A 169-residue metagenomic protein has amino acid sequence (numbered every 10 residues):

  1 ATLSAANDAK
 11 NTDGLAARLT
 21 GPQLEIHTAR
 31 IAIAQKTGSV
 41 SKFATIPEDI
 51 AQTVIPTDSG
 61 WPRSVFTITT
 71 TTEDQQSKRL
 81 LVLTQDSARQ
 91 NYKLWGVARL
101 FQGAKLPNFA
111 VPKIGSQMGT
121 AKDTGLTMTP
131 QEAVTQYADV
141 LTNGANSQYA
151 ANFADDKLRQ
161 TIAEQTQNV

Functional and structural regions predicted by a protein language model:
A1-Q35, F109-V169: Core segments of small alpha/beta cavity-forming domains
A34-R79, V169: Surface-exposed, charged secondary-structure patches
R63, E73-T135: Short beta-strand edge/turn micro-motifs at domain boundaries
